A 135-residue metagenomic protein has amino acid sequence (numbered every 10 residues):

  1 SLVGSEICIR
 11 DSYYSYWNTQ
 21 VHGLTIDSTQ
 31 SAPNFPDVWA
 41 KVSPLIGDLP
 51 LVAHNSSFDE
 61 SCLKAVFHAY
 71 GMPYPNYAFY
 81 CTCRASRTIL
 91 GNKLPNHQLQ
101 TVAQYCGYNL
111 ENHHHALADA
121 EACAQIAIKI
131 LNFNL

Functional and structural regions predicted by a protein language model:
S1, S5-Y77, N92, N96-H114: Conserved non-catalytic scaffold segment of RNase H-like nuclease domains
T19, T82, C123: Ser/Thr-centric signal marking residues that sit in or immediately flank functional binding/regulatory motifs
V38, S86, A122-C123: Short Asp/Glu-rich motifs
P75-S86: Conserved beta-strand -> loop -> alpha-helix junction used to position metal-binding or nucleic-acid-contacting
Q104-Y105, A124-L135: Acidic two-metal-ion nuclease catalytic site recognized across multiple nuclease folds, prominently DnaQ/RNase D-T
D119: Conserved catalytic/binding loops enriched for acidic/polar residues
